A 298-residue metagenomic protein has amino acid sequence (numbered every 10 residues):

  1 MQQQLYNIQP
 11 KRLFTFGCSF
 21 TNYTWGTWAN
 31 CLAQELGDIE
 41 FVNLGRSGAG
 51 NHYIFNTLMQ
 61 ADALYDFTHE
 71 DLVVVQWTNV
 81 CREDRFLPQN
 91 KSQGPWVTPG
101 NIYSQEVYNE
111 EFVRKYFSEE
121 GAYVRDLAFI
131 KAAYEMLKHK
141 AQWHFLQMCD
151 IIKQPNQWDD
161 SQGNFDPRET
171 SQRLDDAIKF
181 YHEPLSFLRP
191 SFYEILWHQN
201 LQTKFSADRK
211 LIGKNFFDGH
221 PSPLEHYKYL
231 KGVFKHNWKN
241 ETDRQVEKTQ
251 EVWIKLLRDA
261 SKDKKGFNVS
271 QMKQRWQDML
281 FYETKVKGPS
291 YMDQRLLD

Functional and structural regions predicted by a protein language model:
M1-M59, A63-L64, S222, K228: Serine-esterase "nucleophile elbow" of acetyl-processing enzymes
Q2, M59-D298: Alpha-helical cap/lid subdomain in secreted, periplasmic, or secretory-pathway luminal O-acyl-processing enzymes
